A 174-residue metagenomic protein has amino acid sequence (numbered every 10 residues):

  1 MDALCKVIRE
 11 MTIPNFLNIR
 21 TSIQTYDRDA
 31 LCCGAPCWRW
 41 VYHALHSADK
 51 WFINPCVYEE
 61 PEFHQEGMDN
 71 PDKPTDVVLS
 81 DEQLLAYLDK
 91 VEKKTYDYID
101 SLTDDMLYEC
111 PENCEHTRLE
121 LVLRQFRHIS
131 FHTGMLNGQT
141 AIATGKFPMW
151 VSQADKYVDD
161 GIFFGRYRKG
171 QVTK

Functional and structural regions predicted by a protein language model:
C5, R9-E10, L17-R20, T25-N70 (+1 more regions): Short, contiguous alpha-helical
T12, C33-G34, L45, V77 (+2 more regions): Generic structural signal for well-ordered secondary structure
P14-L17, T21, A86, K93: Short, contiguous clusters of charged residues that form electrostatic/catalytic patches at enzyme active sites, used
K73-E109, L119-F131, M135, T173-K174: Acidic/histidine-rich alpha-helical segments that form the ligand environment of transition-metal centers
